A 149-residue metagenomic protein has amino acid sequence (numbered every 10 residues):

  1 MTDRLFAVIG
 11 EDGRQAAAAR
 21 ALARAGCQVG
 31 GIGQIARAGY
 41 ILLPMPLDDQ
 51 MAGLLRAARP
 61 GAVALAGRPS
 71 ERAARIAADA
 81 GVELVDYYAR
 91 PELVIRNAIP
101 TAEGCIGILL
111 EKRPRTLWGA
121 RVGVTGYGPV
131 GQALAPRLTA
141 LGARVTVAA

Functional and structural regions predicted by a protein language model:
M1-A7: Extreme N-terminal starter segment of soluble prokaryotic enzymes
T2, L43-W118: Glycine/serine-rich phosphate-binding loop and adjoining beta1-alpha1 elements at the start of nucleotide-handling
A7, Y40-P44, L65, G123: Structural motif
A7-L22, T116-T139: Glycine-rich adenosine-cofactor-binding loop
G13, G31-Q34, M45-P46, R68-A74 (+1 more regions): Short, polar loop motifs at secondary-structure junctions
L22, I35-R37, A73-D79: Short loop/helix-cap segments at secondary-structure boundaries that form the rim of catalytic
A25-I35, L141-A149: NAD(P)-binding Rossmann-fold cofactor-contacting core
A36-G39, G61: Local beta-strand N-terminus motif with an aromatic residue
